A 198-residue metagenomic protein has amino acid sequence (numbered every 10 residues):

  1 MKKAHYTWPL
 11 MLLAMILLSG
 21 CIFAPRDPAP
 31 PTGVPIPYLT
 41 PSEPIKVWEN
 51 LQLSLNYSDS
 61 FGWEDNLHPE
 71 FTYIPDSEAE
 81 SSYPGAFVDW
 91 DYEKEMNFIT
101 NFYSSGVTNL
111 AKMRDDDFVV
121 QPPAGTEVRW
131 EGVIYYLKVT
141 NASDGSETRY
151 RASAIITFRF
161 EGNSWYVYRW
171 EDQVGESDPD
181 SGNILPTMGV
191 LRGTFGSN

Functional and structural regions predicted by a protein language model:
M1-C21: Sec-dependent bacterial lipoprotein signal peptides
C21-Y57, D65: Short, low-complexity N-terminal intrinsically disordered segments enriched in polar/charged residues
E43-K46, N50, G62, N66 (+4 more regions): Extracytoplasmic/secreted proteins, especially bacterial periplasmic and envelope-associated proteins
Y57-S77: Short, well-ordered alpha-helical segments enriched in acidic and aromatic residues
P69-E70, I74, W130-A142, E171-V174: Generic short beta-strand segments
T72-V88: A short gly/proline-enriched turn/hairpin at secondary-structure junctions
A86-R149: Surface-exposed, charged secondary-structure patches
A142-N198: Low-complexity, intrinsically disordered terminal/linker segments enriched in charged and Gly/Pro repeats
